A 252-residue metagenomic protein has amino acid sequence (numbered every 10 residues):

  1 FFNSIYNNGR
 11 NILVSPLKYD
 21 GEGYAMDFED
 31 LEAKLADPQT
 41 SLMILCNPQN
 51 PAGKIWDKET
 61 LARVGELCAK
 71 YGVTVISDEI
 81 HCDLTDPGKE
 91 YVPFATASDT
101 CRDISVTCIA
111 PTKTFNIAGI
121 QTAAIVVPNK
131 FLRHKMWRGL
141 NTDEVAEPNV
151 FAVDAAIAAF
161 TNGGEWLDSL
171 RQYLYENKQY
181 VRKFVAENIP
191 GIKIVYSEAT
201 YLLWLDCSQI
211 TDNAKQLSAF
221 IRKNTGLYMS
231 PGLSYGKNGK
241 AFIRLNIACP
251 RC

Functional and structural regions predicted by a protein language model:
F1-I12: Substrate-binding/gating loop at the entrance of the active-site cleft, primarily in PLP-dependent aminotransferase-like
N8, K70-Y71, C101, T225: Helix C-cap/helix->beta junction micro-motif
L17-K89: Active-site phosphate-binding strand-loop segment of PLP-dependent enzymes
E32-A36, C101, F220-M229, S234-C252: PLP-dependent enzyme catalytic core of the Aspartate aminotransferase-like
D99, D103-Y175, K183-F184: Conserved core segment of the aminotransferase class I/II
V150, I157, Q172-R182, I194-C207 (+1 more regions): Conserved glycine-rich beta-strand-loop-beta hairpin in the small C-terminal domain of fold type I
T211-L217, C252: Short, conserved charged micro-motifs
